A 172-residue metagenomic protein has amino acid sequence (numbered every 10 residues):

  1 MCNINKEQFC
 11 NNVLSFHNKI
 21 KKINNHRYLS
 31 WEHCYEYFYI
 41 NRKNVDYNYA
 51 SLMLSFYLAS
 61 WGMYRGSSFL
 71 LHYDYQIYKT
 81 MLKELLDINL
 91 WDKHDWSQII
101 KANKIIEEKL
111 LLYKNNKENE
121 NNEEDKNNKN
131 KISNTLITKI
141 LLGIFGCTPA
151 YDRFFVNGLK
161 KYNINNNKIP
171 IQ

Functional and structural regions predicted by a protein language model:
M1-E118, E123-N127, G146-Q172: An N-terminal alpha-helical hairpin/helix-loop-helix interaction module that forms a charged, gly/pro-flexible surface
D125-G143: Helix-hairpin-helix
